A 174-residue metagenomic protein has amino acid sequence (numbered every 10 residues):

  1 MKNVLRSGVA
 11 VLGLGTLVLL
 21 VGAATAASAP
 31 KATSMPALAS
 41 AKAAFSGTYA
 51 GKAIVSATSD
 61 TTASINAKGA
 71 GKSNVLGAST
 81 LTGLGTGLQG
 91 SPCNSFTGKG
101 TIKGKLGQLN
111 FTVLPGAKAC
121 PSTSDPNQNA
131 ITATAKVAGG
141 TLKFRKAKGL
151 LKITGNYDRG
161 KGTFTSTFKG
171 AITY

Functional and structural regions predicted by a protein language model:
M1-L12: Bacterial N-terminal signal peptides that target proteins for export
V11-V21: Bacterial N-terminal signal peptides
A24-S28: Sec/Tat signal peptide C-region and signal peptidase I cleavage site
A29-Y174: Beta-strand-enriched cores of mature, soluble protein domains
